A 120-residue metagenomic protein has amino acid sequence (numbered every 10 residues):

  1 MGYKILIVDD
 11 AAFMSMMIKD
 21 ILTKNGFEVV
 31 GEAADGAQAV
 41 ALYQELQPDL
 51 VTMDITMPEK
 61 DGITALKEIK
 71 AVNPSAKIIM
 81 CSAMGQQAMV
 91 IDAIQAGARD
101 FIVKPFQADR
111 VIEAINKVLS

Functional and structural regions predicted by a protein language model:
A12-G31: Two-component/phosphorelay signaling modules centered on CheY-like receiver
D35-Q38, D61-T64: Acidic catalytic/metal-coordinating carboxylates
L46-T52: Active-site beta3 strand of CheY-like receiver
M57: Receiver (REC) domain active-site loop signature in two-component systems and cognate sites in sensor histidine kinases
M84-G85: Short, conserved "switch-loop" micro-motifs in signal-transduction and mechanochemical regulators
A88, F106-I115: C-terminal output helix
